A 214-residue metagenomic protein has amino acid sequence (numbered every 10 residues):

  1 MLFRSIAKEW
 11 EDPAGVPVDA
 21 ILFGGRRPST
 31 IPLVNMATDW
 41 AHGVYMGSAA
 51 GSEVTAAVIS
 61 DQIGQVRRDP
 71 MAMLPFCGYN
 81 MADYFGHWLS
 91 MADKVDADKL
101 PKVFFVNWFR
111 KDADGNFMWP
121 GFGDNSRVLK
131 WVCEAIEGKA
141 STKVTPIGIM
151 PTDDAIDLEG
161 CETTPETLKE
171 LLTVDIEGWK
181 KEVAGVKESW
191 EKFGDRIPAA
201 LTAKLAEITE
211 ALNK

Functional and structural regions predicted by a protein language model:
S5-D12, M91-K94, D114-F117: Generic recognition of flexible, low-complexity loop/linker segments
P13-Y84, F104, W108, F122-W131 (+4 more regions): Long, compositionally biased intrinsically disordered regions
D96-K99, V103, F117-T164: Substrate-recognition/cap regions that form aromatic- and gly/pro-loop-enriched pockets for small-molecule ligands
I156-K192: Charged/polar low-complexity intrinsically disordered segments, enriched in acidic residues
A199-E207: C-terminal amphipathic alpha-helical interaction region
